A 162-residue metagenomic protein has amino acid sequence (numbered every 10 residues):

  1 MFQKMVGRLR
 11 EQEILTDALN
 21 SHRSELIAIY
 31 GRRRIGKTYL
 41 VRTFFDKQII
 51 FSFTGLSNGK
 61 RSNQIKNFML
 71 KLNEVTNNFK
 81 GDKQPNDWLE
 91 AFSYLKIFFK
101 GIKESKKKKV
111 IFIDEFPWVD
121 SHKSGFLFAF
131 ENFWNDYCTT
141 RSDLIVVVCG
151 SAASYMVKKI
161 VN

Functional and structural regions predicted by a protein language model:
M1-N162: Phosphate-binding site recognition
